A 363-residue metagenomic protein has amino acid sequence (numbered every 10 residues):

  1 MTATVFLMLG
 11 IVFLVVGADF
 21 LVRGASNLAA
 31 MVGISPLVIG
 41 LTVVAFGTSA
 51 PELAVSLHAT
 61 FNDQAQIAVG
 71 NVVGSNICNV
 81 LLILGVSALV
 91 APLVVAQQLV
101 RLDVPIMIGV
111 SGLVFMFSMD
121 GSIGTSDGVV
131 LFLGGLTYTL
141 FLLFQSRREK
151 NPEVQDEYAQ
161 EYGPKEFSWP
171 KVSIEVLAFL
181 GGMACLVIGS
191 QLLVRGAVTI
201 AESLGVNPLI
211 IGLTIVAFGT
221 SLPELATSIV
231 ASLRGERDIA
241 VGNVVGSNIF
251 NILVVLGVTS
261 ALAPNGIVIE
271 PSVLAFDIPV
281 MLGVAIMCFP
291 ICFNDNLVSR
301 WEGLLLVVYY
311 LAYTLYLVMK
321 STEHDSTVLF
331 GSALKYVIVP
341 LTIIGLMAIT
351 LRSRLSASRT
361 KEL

Functional and structural regions predicted by a protein language model:
M1-L363: Hydrophobic alpha-helical segments, chiefly the membrane-spanning helices and signal/signal-anchor peptides
